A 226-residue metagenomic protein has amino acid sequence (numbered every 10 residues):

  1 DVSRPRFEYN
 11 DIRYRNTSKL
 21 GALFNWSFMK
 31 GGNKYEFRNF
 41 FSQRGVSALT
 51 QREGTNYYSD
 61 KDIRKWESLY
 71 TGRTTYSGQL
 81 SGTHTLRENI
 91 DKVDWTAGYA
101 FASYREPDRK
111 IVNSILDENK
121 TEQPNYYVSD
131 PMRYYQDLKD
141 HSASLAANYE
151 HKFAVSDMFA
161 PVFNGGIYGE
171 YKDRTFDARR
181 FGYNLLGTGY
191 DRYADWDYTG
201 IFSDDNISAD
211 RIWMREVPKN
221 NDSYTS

Functional and structural regions predicted by a protein language model:
D1-L49, Y76-G78: Transmembrane beta-barrel wall of Gram-negative outer-membrane proteins
D1-Y14, R64, R192-D195, Y224-S226: Short intrinsically disordered, low-complexity coil segments enriched in acidic
V2-N10, L49-W66, I111-P131: Solvent-exposed loop segments that connect transmembrane elements
R13, K65-T71, Q136: Hydrophobic alpha-helical scaffolding
M29, N33-R44, T71-S226: Face-selective signature of the C-terminal outer-membrane beta-barrel domain
